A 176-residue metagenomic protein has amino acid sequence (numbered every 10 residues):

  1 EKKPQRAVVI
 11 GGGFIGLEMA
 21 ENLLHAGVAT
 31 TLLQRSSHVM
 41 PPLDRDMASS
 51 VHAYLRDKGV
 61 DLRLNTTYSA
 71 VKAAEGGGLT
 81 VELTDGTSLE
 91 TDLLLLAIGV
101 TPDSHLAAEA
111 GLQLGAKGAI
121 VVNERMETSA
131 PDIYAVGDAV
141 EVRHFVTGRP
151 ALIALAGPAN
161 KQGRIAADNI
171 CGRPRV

Functional and structural regions predicted by a protein language model:
E1-A26, D61, V122-E124: Glycine-rich dinucleotide-binding loop and its adjacent helix/turn
E1-K3, G77-G78, E82, S88-N169: FAD-site-proximal beta/loop scaffold in flavoenzymes
G12, R35, D138: Cofactor-binding loop segments of dinucleotide-utilizing enzymes, especially the Rossmann-like FAD- and NAD(P)+-binding
H25-E124, P174: A Rossmann-like FAD-binding core segment of flavoenzymes
V146, R173-V176: Acidic/polar loop patches that form or flank catalytic/metal-binding clefts of enzymes that bind anionic ligands
